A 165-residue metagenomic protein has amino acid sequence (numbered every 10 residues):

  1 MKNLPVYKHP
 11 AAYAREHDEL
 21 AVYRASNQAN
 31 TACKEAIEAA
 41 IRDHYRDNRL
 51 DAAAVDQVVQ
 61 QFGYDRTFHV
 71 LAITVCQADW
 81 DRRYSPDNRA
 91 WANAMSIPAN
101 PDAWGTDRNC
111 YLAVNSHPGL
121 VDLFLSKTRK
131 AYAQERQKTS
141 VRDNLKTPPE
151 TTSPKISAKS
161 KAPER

Functional and structural regions predicted by a protein language model:
M1-E164: Gram-negative host-targeted secretion-system effectors, predominantly Type III and Type IV, recognized via long
